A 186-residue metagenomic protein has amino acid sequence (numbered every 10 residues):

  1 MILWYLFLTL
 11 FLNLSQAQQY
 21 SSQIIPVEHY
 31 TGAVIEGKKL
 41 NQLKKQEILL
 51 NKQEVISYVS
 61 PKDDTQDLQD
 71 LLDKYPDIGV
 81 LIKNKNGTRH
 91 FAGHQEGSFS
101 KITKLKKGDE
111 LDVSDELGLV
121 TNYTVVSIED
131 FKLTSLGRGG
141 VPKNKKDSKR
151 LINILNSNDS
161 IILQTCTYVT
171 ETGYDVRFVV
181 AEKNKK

Functional and structural regions predicted by a protein language model:
M1-I2, A17: Universal eukaryotic N-terminal targeting presequences
W4-N13: Bacterial N-terminal signal peptides
Q18-K186: Solvent-exposed, non-transmembrane regions of membrane-associated and secreted proteins
